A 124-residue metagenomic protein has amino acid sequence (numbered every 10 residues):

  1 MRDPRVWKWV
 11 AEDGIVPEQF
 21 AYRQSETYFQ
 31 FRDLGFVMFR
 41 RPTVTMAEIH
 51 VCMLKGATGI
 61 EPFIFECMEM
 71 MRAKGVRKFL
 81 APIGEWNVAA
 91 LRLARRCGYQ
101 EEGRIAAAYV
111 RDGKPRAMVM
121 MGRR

Functional and structural regions predicted by a protein language model:
M1-P17: Short amphipathic alpha-helix that is part of the acyltransferase structural core
E18-E26, D33-T45, A107: A conserved beta-strand-loop-helix scaffold within acyl/acetyltransferase catalytic domains
G35-V37, V51, V119: Conserved GNAT-family N-acetyltransferase fold
P42-K55: Conserved acetyl-CoA binding element of GNAT-fold acetyltransferases
A57-A73, R92, R96: Conserved acetyl-CoA-binding loop-helix of GNAT-fold acetyltransferases
A73-E85: Conserved GNAT acetyl-CoA-binding A-motif
P82, Q100-R116: Conserved catalytic-core motifs of GNAT/GCN5-like acyltransferases
W86-G103: Conserved active-site alpha-helix within GNAT-family acetyltransferase domains
